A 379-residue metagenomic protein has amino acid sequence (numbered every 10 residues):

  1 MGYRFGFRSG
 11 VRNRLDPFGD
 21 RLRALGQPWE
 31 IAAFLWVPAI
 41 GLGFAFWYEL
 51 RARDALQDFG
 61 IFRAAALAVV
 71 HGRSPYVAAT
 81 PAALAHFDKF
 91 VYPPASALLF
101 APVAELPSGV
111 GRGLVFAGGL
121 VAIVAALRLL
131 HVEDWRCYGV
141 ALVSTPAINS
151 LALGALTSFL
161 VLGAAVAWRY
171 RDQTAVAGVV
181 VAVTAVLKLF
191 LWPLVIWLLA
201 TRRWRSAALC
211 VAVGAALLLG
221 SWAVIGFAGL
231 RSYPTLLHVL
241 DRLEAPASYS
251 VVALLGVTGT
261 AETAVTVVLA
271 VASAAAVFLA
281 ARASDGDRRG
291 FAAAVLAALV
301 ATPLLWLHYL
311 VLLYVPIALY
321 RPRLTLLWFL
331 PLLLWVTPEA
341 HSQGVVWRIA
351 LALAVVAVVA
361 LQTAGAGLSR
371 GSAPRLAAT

Functional and structural regions predicted by a protein language model:
R4-G6, V11-A177, A200-P322, V336-E339 (+2 more regions): Primarily membrane-embedded glycan-assembly and transfer machineries that use lipid-linked glycans
V181-L198, T302-Y309: Transmembrane helices and adjacent periplasmic/lumenal helix-loop junctions of polyprenol-phosphate-dependent
R323-W335: Hydrophobic membrane-spanning alpha-helices of multi-pass integral membrane proteins
H341-V355: Loop-to-transmembrane alpha-helix initiation sites
A357-V359: Outer-membrane beta-barrel "beta-signal"
